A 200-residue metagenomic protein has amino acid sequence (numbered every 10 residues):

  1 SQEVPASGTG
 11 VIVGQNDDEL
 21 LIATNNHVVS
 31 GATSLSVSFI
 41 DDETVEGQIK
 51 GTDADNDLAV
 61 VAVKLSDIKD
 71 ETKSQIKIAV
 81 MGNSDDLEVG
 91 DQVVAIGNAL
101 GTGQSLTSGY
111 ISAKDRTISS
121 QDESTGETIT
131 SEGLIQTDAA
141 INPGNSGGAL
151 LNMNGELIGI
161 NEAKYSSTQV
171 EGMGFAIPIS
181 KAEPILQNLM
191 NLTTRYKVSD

Functional and structural regions predicted by a protein language model:
S1-D200: Serine-dependent protease modules
